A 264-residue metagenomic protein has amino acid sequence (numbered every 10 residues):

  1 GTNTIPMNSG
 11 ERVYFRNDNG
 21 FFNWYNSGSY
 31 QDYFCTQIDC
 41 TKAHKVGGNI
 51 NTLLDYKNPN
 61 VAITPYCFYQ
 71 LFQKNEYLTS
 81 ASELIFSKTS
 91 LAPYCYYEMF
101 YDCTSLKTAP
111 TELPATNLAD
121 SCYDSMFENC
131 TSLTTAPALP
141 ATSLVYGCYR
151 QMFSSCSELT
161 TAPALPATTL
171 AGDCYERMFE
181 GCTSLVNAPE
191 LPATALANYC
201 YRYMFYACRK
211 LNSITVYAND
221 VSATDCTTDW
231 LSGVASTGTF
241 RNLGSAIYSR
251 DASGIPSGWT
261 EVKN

Functional and structural regions predicted by a protein language model:
G1-N264: Solvent-exposed loop and capping/linker segments of extracellular ligand-binding repeat ectodomains
